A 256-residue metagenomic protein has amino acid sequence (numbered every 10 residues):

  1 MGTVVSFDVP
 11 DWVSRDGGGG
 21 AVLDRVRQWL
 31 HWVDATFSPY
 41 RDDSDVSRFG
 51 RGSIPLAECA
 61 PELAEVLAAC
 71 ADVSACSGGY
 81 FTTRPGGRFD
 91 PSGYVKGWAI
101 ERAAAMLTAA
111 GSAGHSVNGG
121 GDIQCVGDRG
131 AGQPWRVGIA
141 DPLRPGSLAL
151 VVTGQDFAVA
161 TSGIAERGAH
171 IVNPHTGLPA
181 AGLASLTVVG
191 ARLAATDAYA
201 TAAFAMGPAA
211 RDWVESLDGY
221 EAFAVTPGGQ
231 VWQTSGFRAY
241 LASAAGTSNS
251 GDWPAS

Functional and structural regions predicted by a protein language model:
M1-S256: Mature catalytic core of soluble alpha/beta enzymes
